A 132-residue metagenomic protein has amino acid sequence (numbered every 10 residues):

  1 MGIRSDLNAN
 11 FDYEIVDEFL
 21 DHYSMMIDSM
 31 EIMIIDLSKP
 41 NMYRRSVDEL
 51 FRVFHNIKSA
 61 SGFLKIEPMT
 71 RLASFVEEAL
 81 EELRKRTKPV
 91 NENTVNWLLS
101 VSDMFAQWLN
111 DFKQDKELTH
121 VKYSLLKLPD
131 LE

Functional and structural regions predicted by a protein language model:
G2-E132: N-terminal assembly/transducer modules of large multi-domain enzymes, emphasizing dimerization/partner-binding
